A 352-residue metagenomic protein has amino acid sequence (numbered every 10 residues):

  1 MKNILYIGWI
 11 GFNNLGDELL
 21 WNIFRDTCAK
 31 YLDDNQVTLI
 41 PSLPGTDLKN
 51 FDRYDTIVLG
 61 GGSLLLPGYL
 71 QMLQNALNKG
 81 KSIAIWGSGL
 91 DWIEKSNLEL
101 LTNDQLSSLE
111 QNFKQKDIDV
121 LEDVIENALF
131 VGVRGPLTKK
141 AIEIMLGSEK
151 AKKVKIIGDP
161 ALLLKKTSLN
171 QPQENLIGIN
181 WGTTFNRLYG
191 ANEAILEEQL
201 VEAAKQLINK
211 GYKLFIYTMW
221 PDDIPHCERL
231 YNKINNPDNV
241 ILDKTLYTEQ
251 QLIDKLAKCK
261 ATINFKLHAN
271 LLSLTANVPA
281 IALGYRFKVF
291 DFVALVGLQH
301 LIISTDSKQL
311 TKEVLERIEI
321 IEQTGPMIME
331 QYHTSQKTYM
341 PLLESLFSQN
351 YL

Functional and structural regions predicted by a protein language model:
M1-L352: Active-site anion-handling motifs in enzyme catalytic cores
